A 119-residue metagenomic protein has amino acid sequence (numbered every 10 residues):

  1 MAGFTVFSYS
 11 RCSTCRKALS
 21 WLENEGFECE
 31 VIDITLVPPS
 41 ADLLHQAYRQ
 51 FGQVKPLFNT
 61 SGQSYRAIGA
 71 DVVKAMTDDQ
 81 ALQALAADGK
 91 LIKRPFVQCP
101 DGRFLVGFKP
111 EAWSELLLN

Functional and structural regions predicted by a protein language model:
M1-E25, C29-I34: Local sequence-structure signature of Cys/Sec-based thiol-disulfide redox active-site neighborhoods
L36-N119: Thiol/selenol-based redox catalytic cores and closely related redox-interacting motifs
